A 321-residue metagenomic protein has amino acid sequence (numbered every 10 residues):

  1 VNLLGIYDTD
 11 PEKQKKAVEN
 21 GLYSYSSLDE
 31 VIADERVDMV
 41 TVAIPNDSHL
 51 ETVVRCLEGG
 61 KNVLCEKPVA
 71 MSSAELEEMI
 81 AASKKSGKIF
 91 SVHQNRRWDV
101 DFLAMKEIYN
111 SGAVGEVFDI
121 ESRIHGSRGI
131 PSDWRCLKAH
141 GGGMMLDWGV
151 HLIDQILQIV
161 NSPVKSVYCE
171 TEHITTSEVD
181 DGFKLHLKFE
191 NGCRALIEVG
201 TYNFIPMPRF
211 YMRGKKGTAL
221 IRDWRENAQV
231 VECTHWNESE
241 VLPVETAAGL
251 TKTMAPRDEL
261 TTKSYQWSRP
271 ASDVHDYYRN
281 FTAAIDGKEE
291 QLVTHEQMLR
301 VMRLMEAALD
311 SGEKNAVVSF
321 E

Functional and structural regions predicted by a protein language model:
V1-V18: NAD(P)-binding Rossmann-fold cofactor-contacting core
L22-A82: Beta-loop-alpha module in the N-terminal Rossmann-like domain of NAD(P)-dependent dehydrogenases, especially those
S26, C65, F90-V92, E121 (+1 more regions): Hydrophobic residues in well-ordered beta-strands that form the structural core
E77-N95, G115-S122: Rossmann-fold dehydrogenase core element
K88, G115-F118, D310-E321: C-terminal capping/lid region of NAD(P)-dependent oxidoreductase domains
R96-T176, N315: Predominantly a Rossmann-like dinucleotide-binding segment in NAD(P)-dependent oxidoreductases
K216-L292, E296, E321: C-terminal glycine/acidic-rich active-site capping loop/insertion
